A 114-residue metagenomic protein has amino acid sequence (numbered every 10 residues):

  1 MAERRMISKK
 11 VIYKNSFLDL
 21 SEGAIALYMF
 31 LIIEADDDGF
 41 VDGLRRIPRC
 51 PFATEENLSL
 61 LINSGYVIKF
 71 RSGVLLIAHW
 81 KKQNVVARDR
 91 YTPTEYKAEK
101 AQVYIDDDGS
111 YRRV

Functional and structural regions predicted by a protein language model:
M1-V11, S16, P51-V114: Winged-helix/helix-turn-helix nucleic-acid-interaction surface
A2-D38: Short, amphipathic alpha-helical interface elements at domain boundaries that mediate macromolecular binding
E22-A26, D42, A53-N57: Short, well-structured alpha-helical interface segments that form or flank functional binding sites
I32, D42, D89-T92: Surface-exposed beta-strand edges and their flanking turn/coil or helix-capping segments
A35-F52: Short acidic, hydrophobic short linear motifs in intrinsically disordered regions
